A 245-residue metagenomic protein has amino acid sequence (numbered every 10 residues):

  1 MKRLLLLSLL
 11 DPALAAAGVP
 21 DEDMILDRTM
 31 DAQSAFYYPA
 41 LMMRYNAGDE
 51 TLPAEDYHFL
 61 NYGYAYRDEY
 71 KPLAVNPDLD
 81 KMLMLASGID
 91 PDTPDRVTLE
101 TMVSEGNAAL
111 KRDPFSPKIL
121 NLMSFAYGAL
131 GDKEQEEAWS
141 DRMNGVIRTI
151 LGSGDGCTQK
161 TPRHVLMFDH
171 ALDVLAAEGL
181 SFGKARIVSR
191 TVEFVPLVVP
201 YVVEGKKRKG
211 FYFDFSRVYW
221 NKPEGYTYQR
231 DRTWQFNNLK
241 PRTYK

Functional and structural regions predicted by a protein language model:
R3-P12: Sec-dependent N-terminal signal peptides
A17-L99, T161-K245: N-terminal alpha-helical interaction modules that lie
A108-A109, M143: Canonical positions in the second alpha-helix
P117-K118, G145-Q159: Boundary/linker segments of alpha-helical solenoid repeat arrays
L120-M123: TPR repeat positional signature
G128-L151: TPR/TPR-like (Sel1-like) alpha-helical repeat modules
